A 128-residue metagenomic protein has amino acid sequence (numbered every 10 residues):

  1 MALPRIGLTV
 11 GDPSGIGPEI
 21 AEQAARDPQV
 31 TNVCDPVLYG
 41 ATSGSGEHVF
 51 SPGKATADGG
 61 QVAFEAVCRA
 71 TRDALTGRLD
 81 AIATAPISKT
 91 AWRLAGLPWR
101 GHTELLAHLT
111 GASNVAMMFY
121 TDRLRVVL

Functional and structural regions predicted by a protein language model:
M1-E104: Contiguous, glycine/small-aliphatic-enriched amphipathic segments in soluble metabolic enzymes
T103-N114: A glycine-rich helix N-cap at a beta->alpha junction
T121-L124: Short glycine-enriched loops at secondary-structure junctions
L128: Glycine-rich phosphate/diphosphate-binding loop of Rossmann-like nucleotide-binding domains
